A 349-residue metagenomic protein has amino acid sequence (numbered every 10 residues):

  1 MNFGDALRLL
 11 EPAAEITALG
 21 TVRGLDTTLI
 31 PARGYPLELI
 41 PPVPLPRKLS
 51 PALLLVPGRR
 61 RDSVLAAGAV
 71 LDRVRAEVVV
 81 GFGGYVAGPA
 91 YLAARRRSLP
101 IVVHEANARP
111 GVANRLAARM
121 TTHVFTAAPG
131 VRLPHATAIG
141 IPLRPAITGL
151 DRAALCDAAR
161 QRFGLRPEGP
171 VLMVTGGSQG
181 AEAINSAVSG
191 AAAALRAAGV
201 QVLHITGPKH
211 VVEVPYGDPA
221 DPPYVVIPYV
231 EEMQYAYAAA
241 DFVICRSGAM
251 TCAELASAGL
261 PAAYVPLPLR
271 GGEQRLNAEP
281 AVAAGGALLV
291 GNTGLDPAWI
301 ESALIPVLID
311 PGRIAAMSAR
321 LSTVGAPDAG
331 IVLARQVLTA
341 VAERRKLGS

Functional and structural regions predicted by a protein language model:
R8, A13-A66, I139, G291-T293: Conserved nucleotide-sugar phosphate-binding/catalytic loop shared by glycosyltransferases and other
L9, L29-P31, R152-Q161, L165-V243 (+5 more regions): Donor-nucleotide binding loops and adjacent catalytic segments primarily of GT-B fold Leloir glycosyltransferases
L25, R95-D157: Active-site-proximal region of nucleotide-activated glycan assembly enzymes, centered on histidine/acidic-rich loops
A66-V79, A87-V102, R115-M120: Glycosyltransferases and closely related glycan-assembly transferases that use nucleotide-activated donors
A76-V78, A238-C252, L260: Acidic donor-binding loop of glycosyltransferase active sites
R97, A238-A240, A256-V265, A284: Conserved donor-binding/catalytic loop of nucleotide-activated donor transferases
R313-P327: A short, well-ordered alpha-helix in the C-terminal region of glycosyltransferases
A326-S349: C-terminal alpha-helical cap of glycosyltransferases
